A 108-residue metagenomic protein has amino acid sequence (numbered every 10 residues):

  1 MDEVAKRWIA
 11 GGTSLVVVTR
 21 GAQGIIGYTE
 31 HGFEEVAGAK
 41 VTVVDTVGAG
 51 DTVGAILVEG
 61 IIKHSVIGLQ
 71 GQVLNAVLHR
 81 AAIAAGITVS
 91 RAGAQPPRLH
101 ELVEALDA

Functional and structural regions predicted by a protein language model:
M1-F33: Conserved phosphate/ATP/ADP-binding segment of small-molecule kinases
G11, A37-L106: Conserved post-catalytic alpha-helical subdomain immediately downstream of the catalytic base and nucleotide-binding
